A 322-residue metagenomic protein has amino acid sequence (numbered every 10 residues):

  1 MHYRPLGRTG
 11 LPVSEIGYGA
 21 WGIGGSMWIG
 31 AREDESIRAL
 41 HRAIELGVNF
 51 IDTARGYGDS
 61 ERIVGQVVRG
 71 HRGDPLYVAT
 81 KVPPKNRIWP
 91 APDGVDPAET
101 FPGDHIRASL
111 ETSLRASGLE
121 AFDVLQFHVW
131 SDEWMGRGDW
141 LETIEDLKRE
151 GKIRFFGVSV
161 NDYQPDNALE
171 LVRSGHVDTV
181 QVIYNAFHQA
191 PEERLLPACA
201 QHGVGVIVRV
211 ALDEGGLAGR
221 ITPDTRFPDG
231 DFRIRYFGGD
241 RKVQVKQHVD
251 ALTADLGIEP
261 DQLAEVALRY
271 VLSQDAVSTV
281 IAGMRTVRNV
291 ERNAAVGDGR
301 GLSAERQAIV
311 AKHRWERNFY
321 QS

Functional and structural regions predicted by a protein language model:
M1-L76: N-terminal binding-site loop/beta-alpha segment at the start of enzyme catalytic domains that lines or forms
L6, Y18, S36, I51 (+10 more regions): Conserved, mostly hydrophobic/aromatic
R8-G10, Q66-Y77, L114-G118, K148 (+1 more regions): Acidic (Asp/Glu)-rich catalytic clusters
T9-M27, A79-P97, Q126: N-terminal small/glycine-rich loop or linker at the start of catalytic domains across soluble metabolic enzymes
W21-D34, A91-R107, W130-W134: Active-site mouth loops of central-metabolism enzymes
G30-A43, E99-S117, D162-L171, A267: Short, acidic/polar
L114-E133: Active-site groove signature of glycoside hydrolases
V129-Q321: Beta/alpha (TIM)-barrel catalytic core signal, keyed to glycine-rich beta->alpha loops juxtaposed to Asp/Glu that bind
